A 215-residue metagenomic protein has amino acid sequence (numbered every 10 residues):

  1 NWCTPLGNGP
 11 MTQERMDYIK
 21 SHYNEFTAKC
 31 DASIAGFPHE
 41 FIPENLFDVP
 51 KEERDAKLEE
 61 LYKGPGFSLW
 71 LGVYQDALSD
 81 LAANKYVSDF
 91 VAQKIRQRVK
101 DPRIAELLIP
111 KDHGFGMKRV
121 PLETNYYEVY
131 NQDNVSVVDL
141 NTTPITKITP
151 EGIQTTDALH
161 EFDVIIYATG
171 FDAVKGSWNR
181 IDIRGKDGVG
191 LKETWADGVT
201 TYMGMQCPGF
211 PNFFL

Functional and structural regions predicted by a protein language model:
N1-L215: N-terminal FAD-binding dinucleotide-binding subdomain shared by FAD-dependent oxidases/monooxygenases
